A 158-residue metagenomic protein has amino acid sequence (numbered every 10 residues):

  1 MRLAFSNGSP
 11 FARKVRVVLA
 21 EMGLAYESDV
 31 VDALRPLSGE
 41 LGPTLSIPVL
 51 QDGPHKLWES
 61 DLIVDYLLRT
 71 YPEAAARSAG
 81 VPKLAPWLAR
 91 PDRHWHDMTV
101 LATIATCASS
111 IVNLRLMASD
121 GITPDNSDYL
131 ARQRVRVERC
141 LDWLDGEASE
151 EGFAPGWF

Functional and structural regions predicted by a protein language model:
M1-A131: GST-like domain detector, emphasizing the conserved glutathione-binding G-site in the N-terminal thioredoxin-like
R69, G146-E150: Secondary-structure boundary motif
Y129-E147: Amphipathic alpha-helical packing segments from all-alpha helical-bundle domains
F153-F158: GST superfamily/GST-like fold recognition
